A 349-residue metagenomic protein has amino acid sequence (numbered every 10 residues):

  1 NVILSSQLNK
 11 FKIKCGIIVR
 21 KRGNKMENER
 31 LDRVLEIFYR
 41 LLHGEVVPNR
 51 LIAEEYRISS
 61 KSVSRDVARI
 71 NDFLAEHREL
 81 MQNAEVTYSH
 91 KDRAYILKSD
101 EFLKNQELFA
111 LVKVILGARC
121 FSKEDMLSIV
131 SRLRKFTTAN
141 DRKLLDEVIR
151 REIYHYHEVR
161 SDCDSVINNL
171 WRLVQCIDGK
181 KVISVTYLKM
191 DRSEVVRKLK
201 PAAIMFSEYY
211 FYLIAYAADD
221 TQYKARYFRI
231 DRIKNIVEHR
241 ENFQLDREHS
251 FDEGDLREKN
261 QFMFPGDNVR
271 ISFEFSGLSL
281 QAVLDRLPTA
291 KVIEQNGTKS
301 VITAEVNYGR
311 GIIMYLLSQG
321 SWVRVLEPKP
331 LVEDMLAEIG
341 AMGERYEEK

Functional and structural regions predicted by a protein language model:
N1-V114, A341-K349: Short, basic/aromatic recognition patches that contact phosphate-bearing ligands
V2, N9-F11, C15-K25, R151-S272: Core beta-strand-centered patch of the WYL/Sm-like small regulatory domain
V86, I204, I236, V292-I293: A structural signal for short hydrophobic beta-strand segments in well-ordered beta-sheet cores
I96, S184, Y212-I214, V301 (+1 more regions): General beta-strand recognition
L97-F102, Y216-A218, A304-Y308: Secondary-structure transition/turn motif
L103-L188: Bulky hydrophobic/aromatic content
D255-K349: Polybasic (Lys/Arg-rich)
